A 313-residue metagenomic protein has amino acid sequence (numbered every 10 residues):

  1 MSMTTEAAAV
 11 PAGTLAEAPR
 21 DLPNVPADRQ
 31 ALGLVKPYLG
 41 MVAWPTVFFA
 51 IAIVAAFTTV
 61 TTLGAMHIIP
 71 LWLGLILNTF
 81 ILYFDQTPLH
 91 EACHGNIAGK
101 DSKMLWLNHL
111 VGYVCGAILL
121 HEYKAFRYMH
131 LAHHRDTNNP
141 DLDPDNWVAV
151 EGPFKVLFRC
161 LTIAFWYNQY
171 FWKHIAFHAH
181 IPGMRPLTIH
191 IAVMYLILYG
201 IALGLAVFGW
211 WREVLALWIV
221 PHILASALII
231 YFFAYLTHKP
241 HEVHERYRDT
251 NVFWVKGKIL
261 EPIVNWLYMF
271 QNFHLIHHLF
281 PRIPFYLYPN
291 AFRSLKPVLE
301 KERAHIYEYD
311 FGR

Functional and structural regions predicted by a protein language model:
M1-T79, P88, Y113-V220, R282-R313: Non-catalytic, topology-defining segments of multipass membrane proteins
V35-K36, E91-G99: Transmembrane alpha-helical segments that serve as helix-helix packing and pore/cofactor-lining elements in multipass
M66-L71, G99-L107, W210-R212, P262: Membrane-helix interface segments
F80, W166-Y167, L260-Q271: Long helical/loop segments within the catalytic core of UDP-sugar-dependent glycosyltransferases, especially the large
F80-A92, E122, V220-R246: Transmembrane alpha-helical segments that form the membrane-embedded catalytic/substrate-channel core of multi-pass
Q86-G95, F126-N139, F233-P240, L267-I283: Histidine-centered catalytic micro-motifs
G95-L120, D141-K155, E245-L260: Juxtamembrane helix-capping/reentrant segments at transmembrane boundaries
D101-W106, Y128-L131, F158-Q169, H241-N251 (+3 more regions): Juxtamembrane/interfacial segments around transmembrane helices
